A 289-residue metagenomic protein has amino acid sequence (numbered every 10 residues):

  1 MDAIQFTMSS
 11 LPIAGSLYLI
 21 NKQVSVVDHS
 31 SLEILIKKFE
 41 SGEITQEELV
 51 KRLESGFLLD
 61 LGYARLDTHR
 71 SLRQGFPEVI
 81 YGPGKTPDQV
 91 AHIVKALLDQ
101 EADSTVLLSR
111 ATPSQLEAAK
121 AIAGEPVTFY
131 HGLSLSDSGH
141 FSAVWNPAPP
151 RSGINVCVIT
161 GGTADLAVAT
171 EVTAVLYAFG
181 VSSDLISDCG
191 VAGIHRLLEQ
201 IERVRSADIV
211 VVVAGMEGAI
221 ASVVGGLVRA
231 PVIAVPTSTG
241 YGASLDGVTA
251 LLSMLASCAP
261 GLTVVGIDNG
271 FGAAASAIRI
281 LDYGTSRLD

Functional and structural regions predicted by a protein language model:
V24-A123: Long amphipathic alpha-helical segments
V90, D165-T170, I194-H195, A214-V224 (+2 more regions): Short glycine/serine/threonine-rich phosphate/pyrophosphate-binding segments that cradle anionic phosphate groups
G139-F141, S182-R203, V248-T249, V265: Glycine-rich oxoanion-binding loops at beta->alpha junctions
G153-G193: Glycine-rich phosphate/diphosphate-binding loop of Rossmann-like nucleotide-binding domains
E199-T237: Glycine-rich phosphate-binding loop
A243-D289: C-terminal binding/interaction regions
